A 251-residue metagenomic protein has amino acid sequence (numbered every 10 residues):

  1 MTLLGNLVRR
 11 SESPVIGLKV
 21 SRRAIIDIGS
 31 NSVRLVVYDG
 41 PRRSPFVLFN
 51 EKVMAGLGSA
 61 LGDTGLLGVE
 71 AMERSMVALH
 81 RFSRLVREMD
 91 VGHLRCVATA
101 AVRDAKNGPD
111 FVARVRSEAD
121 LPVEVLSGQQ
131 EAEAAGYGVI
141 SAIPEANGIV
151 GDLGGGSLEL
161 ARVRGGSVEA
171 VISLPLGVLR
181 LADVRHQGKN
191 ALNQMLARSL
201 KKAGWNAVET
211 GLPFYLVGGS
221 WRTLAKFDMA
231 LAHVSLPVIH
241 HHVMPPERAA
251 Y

Functional and structural regions predicted by a protein language model:
M1-R22: Non-catalytic pre-domain segments flanking phosphatase-related domains
G5, V20-R23, V37-R43, A55-G56 (+4 more regions): Helical "lid/coupling" subdomains associated with nucleotide-phosphate turnover
G17-R34: N-terminal amphipathic/basic leader segments beginning at the initiator methionine
D27-S32, G151-S157, V217-S220: A short acidic Gly-Thr/Ser loop motif
P45-V47: Short, flexible loop/turn motifs enriched in small residues
F49-V53: Short amphipathic
C96: Dinucleotide-binding Rossmann-like beta1-alpha1 core, especially the glycine-rich loop that anchors the ADP
